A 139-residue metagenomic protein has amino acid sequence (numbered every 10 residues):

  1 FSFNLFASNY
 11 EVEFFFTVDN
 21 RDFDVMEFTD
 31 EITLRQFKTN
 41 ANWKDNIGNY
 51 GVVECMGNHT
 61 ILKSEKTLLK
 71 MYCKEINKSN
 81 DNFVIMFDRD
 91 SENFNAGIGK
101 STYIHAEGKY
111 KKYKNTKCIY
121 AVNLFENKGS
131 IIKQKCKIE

Functional and structural regions predicted by a protein language model:
A7-E139: Beta-strand-enriched cores of mature, soluble protein domains
